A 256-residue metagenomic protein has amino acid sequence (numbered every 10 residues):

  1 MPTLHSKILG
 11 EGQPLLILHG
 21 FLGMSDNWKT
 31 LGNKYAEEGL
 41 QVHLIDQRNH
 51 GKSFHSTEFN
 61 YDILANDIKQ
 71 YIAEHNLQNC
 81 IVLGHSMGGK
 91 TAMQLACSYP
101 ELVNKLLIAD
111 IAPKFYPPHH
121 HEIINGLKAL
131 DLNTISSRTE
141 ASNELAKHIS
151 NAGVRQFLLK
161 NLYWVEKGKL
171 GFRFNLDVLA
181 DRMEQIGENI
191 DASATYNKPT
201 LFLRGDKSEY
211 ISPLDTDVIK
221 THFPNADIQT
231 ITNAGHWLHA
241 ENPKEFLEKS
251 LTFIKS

Functional and structural regions predicted by a protein language model:
M1-L16, E37-L40, L77-Q78, F223-P224 (+1 more regions): Alpha/beta-hydrolase fold catalytic core
K7-F54: Conserved HGGG/HGGXW glycine-rich cap/lid loop of the alpha/beta-hydrolase fold
E37, Q41-L83, E248: Active-site loop/oxyanion-hole signature of alpha/beta-hydrolase fold enzymes
G84, G88, A92: Gly/Ala-rich beta-loop-alpha elbow adjacent to hydrolase catalytic centers
Q94-C97, N104-S136: Flexible "cap/lid" loop of the alpha/beta hydrolase fold
N133-G187: Conserved alpha/beta-hydrolase catalytic His-Asp/Glu region
K167-H222, D227-T230: Conserved serine/cysteine hydrolase catalytic core
A226-S256: Catalytic active-site module of serine/aspartate enzymes centered on a nucleophile-bearing elbow/loop
